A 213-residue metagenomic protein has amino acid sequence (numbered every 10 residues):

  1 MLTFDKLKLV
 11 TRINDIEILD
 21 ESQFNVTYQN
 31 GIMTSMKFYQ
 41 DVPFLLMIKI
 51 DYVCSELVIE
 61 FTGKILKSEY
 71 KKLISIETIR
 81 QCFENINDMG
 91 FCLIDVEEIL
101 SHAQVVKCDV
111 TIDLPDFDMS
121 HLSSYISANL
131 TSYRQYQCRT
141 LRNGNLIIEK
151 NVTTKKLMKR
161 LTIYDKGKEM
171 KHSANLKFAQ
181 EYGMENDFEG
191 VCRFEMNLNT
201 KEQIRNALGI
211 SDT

Functional and structural regions predicted by a protein language model:
M1-T213: Structured, helix-rich domain cores that form ligand/interaction pockets
